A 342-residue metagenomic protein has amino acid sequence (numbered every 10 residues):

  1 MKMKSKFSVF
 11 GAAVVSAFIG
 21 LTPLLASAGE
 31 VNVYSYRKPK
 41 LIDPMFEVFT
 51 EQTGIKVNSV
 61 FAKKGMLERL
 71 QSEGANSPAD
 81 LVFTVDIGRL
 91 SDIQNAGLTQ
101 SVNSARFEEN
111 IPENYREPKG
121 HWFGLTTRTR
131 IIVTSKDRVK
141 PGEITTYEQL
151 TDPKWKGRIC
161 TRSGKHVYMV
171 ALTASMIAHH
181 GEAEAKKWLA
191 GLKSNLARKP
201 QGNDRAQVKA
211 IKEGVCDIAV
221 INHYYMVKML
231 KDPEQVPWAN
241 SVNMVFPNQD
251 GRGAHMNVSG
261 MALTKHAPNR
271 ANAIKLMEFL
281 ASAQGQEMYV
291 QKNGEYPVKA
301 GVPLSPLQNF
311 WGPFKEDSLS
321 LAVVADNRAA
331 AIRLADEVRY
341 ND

Functional and structural regions predicted by a protein language model:
A28-D92: Early extracytoplasmic/lumenal segment of secretory-pathway proteins
Y34-R37, P118-K119, T134-K136, G142 (+3 more regions): Short beta-strand->loop
S77-V82, Q100-I132, E148, R158-T161: A structural signal for short loop-to-beta-strand junctions that line the ligand-binding cleft of periplasmic/secreted
I87-L98, E117-T145, T173-A174, M256-A262: Periplasmic solute-binding protein
T99-E108, W122-F123, E148, I218 (+2 more regions): Short beta-strand->loop
Y168, S175, H179-P247: Ligand-binding pocket segment of bilobal, Venus flytrap-like solute-binding proteins
S259-S318: Mature extracytoplasmic/periplasmic domains
P306-D342: Extracellular/periplasmic bilobal clamshell ligand-binding domains
